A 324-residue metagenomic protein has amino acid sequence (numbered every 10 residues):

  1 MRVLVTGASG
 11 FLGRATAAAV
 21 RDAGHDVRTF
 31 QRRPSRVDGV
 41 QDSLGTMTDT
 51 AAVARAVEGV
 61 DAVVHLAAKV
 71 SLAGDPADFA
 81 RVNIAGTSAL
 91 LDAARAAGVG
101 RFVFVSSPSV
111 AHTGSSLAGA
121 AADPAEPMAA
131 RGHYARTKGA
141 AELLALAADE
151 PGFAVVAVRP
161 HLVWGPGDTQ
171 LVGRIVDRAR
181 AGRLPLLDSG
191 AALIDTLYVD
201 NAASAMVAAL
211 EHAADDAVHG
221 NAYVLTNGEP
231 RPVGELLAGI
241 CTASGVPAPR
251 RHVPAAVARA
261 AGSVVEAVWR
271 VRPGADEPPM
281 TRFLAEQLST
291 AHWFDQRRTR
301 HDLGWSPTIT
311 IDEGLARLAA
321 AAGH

Functional and structural regions predicted by a protein language model:
V3-A23: N-terminal Rossmann NAD(P)H-binding glycine-rich loop of SDR-like oxidoreductase domains
R36, L44-A85, A93, T113: NAD(P)H-binding glycine-rich loop region in Rossmannoid oxidoreductase-like domains and their noncatalytic homologs
A89-H133: Conserved Rossmann-fold NAD(P)-dependent oxidoreductase catalytic core, especially the SDR/UDP-sugar
A129-V156: Active-site Tyr-X1-5-Lys
A140, D168-R174, S189-E211, G220-N221: Substrate-positioning beta->alpha
V199, A222, A261-S306: Conserved C-terminal active-site "lid" loop/helix of NAD(P)H-dependent oxidoreductases that clamps the redox cofactor
H212-P278, D312, A316-R317: Mid/C-terminal beta-alpha module of Rossmann-like enzyme folds, strongest in SDR-family dehydrogenases/epimerases
F294-D302, S306-H324: Amphipathic terminal alpha-helices
